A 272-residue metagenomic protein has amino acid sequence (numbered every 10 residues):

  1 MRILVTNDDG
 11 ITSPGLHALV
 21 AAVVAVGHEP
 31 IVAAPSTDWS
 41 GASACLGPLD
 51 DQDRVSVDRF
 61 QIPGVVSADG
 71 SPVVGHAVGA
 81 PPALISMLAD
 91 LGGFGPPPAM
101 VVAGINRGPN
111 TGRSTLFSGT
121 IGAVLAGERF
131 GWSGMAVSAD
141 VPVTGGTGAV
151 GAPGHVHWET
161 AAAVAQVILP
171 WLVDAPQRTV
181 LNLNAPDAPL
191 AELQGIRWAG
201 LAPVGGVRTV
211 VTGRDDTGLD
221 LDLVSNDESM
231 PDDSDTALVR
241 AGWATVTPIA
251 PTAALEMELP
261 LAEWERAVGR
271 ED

Functional and structural regions predicted by a protein language model:
M1-D9: Nucleotide-activated donor-dependent transferases that construct or modify glycoconjugates
I3, L19-D90, P96-P97: A cross-family phosphate/adenosyl-ligand binding-site feature
D9, D38, P81-P82, N106-P109 (+2 more regions): Short glycine-rich anion-binding loops that position phosphate/pyrophosphate groups of nucleotides and phosphorylated
A22, A123-E128: Hydrophobic/aromatic ligand-binding patch that stacks against planar heteroaromatic rings of cofactors or nucleotides
P109-S118: Glycine/threonine-rich flexible loop motifs
E128-P153: Glycine-rich phosphate/pyrophosphate-binding loops and their adjacent beta-strand/loop elements at enzyme active sites
A149-D272: Electrostatically charged, flexible surface regions
